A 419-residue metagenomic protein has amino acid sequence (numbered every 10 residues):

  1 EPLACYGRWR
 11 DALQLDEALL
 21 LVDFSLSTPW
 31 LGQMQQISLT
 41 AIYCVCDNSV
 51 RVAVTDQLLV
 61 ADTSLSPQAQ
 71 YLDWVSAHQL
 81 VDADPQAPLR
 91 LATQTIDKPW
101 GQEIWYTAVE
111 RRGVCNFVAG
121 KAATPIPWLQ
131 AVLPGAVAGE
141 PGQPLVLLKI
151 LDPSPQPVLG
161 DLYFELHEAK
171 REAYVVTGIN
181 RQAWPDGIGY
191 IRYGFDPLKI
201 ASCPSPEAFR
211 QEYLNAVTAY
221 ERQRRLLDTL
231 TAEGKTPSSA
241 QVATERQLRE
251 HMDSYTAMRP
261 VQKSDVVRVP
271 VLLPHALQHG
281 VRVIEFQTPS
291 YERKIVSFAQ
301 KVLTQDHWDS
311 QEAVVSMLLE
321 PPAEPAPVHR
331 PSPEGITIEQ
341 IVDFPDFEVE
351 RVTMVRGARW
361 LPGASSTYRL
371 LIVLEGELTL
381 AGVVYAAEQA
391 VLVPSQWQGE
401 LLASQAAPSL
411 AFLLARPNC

Functional and structural regions predicted by a protein language model:
E1-K263, Q278-E375, L414: Active-site region of the double-stranded beta-helix
L19-L21, V266, L272-P274, R282 (+1 more regions): Residue-level marker of beta-strand positions
I179, P270-L272, F286, S395-Q396 (+1 more regions): Fold-independent oxyanion-binding glycine-rich loops and adjacent beta-strand/coil segments at enzyme active sites
R181, P274, Y291, E377-L378 (+2 more regions): Short, glycine-/Ser/Thr-/acidic-enriched flexible segments
T256-R268, T379-L402: Short acidic-glycine-tyrosine-enriched beta hairpin
P274-H279, I284-Q287, W360-P362, L380-A381 (+1 more regions): Short beta-strand His + acidic residue motifs that chelate non-heme Fe in jelly-roll/DSBH and cupin folds
L371-I372, Q389-Q396, L413-R416: Active-site pocket scaffolds in enzymes
A386, A406-L410: Compact beta-rich and alpha/beta scaffold cores in large eukaryotic transport/transcription complexes and associated
